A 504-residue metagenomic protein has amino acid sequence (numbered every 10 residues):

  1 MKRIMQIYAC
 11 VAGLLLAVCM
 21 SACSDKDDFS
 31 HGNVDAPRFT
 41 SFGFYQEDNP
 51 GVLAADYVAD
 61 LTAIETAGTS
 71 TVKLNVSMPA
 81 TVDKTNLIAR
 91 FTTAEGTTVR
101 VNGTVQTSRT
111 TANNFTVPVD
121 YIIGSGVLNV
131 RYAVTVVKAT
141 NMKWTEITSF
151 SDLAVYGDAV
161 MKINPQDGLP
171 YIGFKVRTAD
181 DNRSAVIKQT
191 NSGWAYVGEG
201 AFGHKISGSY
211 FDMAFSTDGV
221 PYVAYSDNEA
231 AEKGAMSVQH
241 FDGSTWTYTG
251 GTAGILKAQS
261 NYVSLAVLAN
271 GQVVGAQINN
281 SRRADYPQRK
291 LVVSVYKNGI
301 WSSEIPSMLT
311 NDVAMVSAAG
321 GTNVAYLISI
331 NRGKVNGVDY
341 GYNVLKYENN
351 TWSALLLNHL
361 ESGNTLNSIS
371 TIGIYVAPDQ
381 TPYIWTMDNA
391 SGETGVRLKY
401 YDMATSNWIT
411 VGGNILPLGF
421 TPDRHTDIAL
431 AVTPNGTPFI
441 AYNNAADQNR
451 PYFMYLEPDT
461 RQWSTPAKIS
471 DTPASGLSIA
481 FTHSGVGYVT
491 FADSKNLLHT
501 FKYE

Functional and structural regions predicted by a protein language model:
M1-V11: Bacterial N-terminal signal peptides that target proteins for export
Q6-Y8, C23, G243: Short helix-onset patch at the extreme N-terminus, typifying the N->h transition of secretory signal peptides
A9-A12, K84, T107-R109, L169 (+1 more regions): Residues in flexible loops and secondary-structure boundaries
V18-A22: C-terminal motif of bacterial Sec signal peptides marking the signal peptidase cleavage site
S24-G157, N191-Y196, A201-G203, W301: Beta-rich interaction/scaffold domains
T140-E504: Extracellular, repeat-based ectodomains that mediate carbohydrate processing or recognition
